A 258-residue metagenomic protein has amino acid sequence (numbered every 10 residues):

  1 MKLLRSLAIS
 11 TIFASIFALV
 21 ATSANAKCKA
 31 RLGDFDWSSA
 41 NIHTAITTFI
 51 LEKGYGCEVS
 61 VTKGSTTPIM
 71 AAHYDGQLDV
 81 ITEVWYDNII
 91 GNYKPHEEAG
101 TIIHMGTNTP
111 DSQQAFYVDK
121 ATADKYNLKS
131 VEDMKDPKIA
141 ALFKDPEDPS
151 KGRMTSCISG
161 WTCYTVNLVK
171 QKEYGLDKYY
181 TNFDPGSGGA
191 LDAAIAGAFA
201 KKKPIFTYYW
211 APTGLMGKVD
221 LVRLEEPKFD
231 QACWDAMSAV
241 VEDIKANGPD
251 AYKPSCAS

Functional and structural regions predicted by a protein language model:
A8-V20: Bacterial N-terminal signal peptides
A21-A26: Boundary at the C-terminal end of the N-terminal hydrophobic targeting segment
K27-S39, C57-T62, K151-T155: Short, well-ordered beta-strand elements
S39-C57, V169-Q171: Short, polar/charged alpha-helical segment
S65-K120: N-terminal segment of the mature folded domain
A72, L78-T82, T155-D235: Ligand-binding pocket segment of bilobal, Venus flytrap-like solute-binding proteins
T101-S156: A conserved helix-loop-strand patch within extracytoplasmic ligand-binding domains of the periplasmic binding
V219-S258: C-terminal lobe and pocket-closing loops of periplasmic/extracytoplasmic Venus-flytrap solute-binding proteins
